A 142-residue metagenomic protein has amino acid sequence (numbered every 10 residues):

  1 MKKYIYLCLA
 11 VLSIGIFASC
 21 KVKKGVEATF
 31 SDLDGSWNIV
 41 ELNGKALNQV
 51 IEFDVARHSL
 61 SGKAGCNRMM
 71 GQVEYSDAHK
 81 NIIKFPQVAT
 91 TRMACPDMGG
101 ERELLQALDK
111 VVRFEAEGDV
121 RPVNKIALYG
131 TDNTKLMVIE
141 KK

Functional and structural regions predicted by a protein language model:
M1-T29: Bacterial Sec-dependent N-terminal signal peptides
C20-K142: Lipid interaction determinants
